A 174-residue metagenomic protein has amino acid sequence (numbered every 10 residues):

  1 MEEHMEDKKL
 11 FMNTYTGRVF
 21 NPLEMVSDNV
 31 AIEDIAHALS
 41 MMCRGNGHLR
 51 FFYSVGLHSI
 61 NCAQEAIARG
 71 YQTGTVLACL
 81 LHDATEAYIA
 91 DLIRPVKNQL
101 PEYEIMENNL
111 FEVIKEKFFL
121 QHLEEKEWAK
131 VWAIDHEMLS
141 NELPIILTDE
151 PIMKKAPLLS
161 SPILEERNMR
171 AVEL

Functional and structural regions predicted by a protein language model:
M1-L174: Metal-dependent phosphohydrolase cores
